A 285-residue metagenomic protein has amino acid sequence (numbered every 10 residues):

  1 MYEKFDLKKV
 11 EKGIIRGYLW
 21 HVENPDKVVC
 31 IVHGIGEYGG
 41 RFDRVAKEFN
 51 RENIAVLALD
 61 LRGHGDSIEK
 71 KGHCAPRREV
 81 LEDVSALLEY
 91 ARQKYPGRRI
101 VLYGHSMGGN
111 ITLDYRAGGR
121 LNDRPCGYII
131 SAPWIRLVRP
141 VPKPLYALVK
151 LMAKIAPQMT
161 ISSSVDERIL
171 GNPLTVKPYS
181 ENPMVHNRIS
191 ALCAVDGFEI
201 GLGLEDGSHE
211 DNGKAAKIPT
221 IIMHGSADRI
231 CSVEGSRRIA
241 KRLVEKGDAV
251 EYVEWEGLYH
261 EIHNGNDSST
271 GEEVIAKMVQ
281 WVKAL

Functional and structural regions predicted by a protein language model:
M1-N24: N-terminal cap/lid segment of alpha/beta-hydrolase-fold proteins
D26, G34-E37, S226: Active-site glycine-rich loops that stabilize anionic/oxyanionic intermediates across multiple enzyme folds
G36-Y38, G65-Y95, S268-V274: Catalytic nucleophile-loop/oxyanion-hole region of alpha/beta-hydrolase and closely related hydrolase-like folds
A46-K70: Conserved alpha/beta-hydrolase
M107-S190: Alpha/beta-hydrolase-fold enzymes
A216, I222-H224, D228: Short beta-strand/loop motif that positions the catalytic acidic residue of the alpha/beta-hydrolase fold
S232-L243: Short alpha-helix in the alpha/beta-hydrolase fold that links the catalytic acid
E251-L285: Catalytic active-site module of serine/aspartate enzymes centered on a nucleophile-bearing elbow/loop
